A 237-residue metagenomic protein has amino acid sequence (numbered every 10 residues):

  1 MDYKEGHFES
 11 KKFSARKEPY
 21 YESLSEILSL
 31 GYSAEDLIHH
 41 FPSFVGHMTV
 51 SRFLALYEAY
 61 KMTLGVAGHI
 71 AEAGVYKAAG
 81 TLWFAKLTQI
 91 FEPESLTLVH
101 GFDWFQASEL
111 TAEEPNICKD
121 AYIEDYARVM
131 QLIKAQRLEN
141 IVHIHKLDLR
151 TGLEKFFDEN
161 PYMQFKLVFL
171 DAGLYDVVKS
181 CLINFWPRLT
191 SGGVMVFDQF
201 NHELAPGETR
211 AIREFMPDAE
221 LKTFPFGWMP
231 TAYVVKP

Functional and structural regions predicted by a protein language model:
K4, S10-H47, Y57, L64-P237: S-adenosylmethionine/decaboxylated-SAM
S51-A55: N-terminal pre-P-loop "Q-motif" helix
